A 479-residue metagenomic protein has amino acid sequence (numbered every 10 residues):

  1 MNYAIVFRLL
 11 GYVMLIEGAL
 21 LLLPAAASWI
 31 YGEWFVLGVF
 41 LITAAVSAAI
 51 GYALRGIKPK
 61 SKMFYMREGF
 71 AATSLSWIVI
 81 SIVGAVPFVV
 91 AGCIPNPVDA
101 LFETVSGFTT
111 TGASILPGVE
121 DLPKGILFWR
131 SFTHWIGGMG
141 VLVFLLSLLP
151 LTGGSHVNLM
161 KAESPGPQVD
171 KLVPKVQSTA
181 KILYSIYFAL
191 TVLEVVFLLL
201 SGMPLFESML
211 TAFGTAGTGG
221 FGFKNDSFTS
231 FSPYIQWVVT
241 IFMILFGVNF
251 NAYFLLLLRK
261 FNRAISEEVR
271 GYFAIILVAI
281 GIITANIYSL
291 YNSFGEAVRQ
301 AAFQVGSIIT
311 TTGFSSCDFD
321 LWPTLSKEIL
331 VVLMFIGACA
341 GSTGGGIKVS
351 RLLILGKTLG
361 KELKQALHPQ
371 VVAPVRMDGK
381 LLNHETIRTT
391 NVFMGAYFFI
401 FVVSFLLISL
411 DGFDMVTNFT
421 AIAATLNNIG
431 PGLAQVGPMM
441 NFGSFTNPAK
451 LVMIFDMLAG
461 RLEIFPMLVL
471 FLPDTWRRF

Functional and structural regions predicted by a protein language model:
M1-F479: Membrane-proximal intracellular helices of multi-pass ion channels
